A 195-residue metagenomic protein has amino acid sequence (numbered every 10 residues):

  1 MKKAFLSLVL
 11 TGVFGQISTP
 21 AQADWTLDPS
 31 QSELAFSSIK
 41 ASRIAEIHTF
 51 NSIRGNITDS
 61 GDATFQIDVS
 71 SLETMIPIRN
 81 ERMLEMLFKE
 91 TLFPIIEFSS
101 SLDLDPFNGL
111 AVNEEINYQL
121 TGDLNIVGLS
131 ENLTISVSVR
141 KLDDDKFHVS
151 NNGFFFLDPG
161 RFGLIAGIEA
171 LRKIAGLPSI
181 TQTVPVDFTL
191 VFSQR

Functional and structural regions predicted by a protein language model:
M1-A4: Positively charged n-region of N-terminal signal peptides that target proteins for export
S7-Q16: Bacterial N-terminal signal peptides
A21-R195: Low-complexity, acidic/polar, glycine-enriched regions of mature
